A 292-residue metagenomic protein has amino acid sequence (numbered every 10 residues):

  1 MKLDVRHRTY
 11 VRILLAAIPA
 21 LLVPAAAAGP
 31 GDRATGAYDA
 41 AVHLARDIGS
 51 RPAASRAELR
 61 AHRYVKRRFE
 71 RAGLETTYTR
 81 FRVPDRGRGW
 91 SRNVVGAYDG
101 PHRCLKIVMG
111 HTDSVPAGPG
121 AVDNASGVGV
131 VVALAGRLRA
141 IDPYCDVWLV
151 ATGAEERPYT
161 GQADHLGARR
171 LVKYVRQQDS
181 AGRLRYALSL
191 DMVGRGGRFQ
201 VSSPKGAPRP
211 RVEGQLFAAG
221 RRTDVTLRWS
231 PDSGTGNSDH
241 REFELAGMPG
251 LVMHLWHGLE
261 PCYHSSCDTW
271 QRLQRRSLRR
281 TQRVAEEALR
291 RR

Functional and structural regions predicted by a protein language model:
L3-L14: Bacterial N-terminal signal peptides that target proteins for export
I13-P24: Bacterial N-terminal signal peptides
G29-G31, R46-L59, V83-D85, V115-N124 (+4 more regions): Second-shell loop/turn segments in exported
G29-R60, A72, D113, L190-M192 (+1 more regions): N-terminal capping segment at the start of a domain
V42-D99: A non-catalytic alpha/beta surface segment that caps or lines the substrate-entry region of metallo-dependent hydrolase
S50, R195-R292: Active-site-adjacent substrate-binding region of metalloamidase/peptidase-like peptide-processing proteins
T79-F81, Y98-G100, M109-D113, L134 (+4 more regions): Active-site-proximal beta-strand/loop segments in catalytic clefts of secreted hydrolases
V115-Q215, A219, V225-L227, G236 (+1 more regions): Acidic/histidine-rich catalytic neighborhood of metal-dependent amide-processing enzymes
